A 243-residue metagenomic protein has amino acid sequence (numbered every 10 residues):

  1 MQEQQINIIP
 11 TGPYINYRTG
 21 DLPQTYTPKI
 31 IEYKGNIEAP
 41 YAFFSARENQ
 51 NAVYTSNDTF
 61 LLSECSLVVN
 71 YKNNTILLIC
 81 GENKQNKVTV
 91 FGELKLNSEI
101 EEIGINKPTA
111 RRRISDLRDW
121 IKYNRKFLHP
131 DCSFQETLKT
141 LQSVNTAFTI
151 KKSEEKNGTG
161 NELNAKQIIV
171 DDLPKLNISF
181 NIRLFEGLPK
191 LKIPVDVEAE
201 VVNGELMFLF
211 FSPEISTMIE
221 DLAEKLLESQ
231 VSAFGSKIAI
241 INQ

Functional and structural regions predicted by a protein language model:
M1-K84, A233, I240-Q243: An N-terminally focused, membrane-permeabilizing/fusogenic/translocator signature enriched in pore-forming
P23-T25, K151-I168: Low-complexity, Ser/Thr/Pro-rich intrinsically disordered segments found in N-terminal tails, propeptides, targeting
Y26-K29, E102-I105, K126, L209-P213: Charged, low-complexity surface segments at secondary-structure and domain boundaries
G35, I105-S115, C132, E136 (+3 more regions): Alpha-helix boundary/N-cap detector
F43-A46, Q50, L67-N70, I79-E82 (+2 more regions): Amphipathic, membrane-inserting segments
N51, N124-L128, N145-F148, Q230-F234 (+1 more regions): Short, flexible helical or helix-coil boundary motifs
N86-L117: A glycine-rich, hydrophobic loop/mini-helix early in the fold
K107-G160: Membrane-inserting effector segments that mediate pore formation, membrane fusion, or transient membrane insertion
